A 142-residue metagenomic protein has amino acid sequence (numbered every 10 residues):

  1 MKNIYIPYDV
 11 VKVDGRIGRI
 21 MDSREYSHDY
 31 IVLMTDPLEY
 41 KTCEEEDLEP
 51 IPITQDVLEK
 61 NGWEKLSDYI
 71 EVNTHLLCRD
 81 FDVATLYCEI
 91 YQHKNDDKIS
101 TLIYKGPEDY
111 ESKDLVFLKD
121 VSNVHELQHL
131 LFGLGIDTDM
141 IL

Functional and structural regions predicted by a protein language model:
V10, R16-V32: Short beta-strand-centered aromatic/proline hotspots
Y26-E45, L66-L118: Acidic, low-complexity, intrinsically disordered interaction modules
L38-E64, V116-L134: Intrinsically disordered, low-complexity, charged/polar segments
N61-Y69, M140: Short secondary-structure junctions
G135-I141: N-terminal intrinsically disordered, low-complexity, charge/repeat-rich segments that act as generic
